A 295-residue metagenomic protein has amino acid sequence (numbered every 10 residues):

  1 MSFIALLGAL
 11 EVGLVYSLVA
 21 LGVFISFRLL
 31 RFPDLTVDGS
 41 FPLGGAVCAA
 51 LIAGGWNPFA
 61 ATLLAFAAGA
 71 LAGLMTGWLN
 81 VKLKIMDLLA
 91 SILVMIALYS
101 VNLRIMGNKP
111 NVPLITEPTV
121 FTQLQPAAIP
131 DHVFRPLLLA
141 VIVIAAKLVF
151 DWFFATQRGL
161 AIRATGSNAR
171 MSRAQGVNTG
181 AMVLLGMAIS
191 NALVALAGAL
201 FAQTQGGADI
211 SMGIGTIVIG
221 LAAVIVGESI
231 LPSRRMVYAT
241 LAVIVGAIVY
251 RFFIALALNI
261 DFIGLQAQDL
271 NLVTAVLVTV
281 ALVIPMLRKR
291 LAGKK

Functional and structural regions predicted by a protein language model:
M1-V19, V47, G55-A60, L124-P136 (+1 more regions): Membrane-interfacial amphipathic/re-entrant helices at transmembrane-helix boundaries
V12, L88-L89, P110, I115 (+5 more regions): Loop-to-transmembrane alpha-helix initiation sites
A20, G45-A49, I96-S100, L139-F150 (+4 more regions): Hydrophobic core segments of alpha-helical transmembrane domains in multi-pass membrane transport and ion-translocation
V23, W56-I96, V101, V143-I144 (+2 more regions): Alpha-helical transmembrane segments within multi-pass membrane transporters and channels
A72, D131-I217: Helix-loop-helix "hairpin" substructures at the membrane interface of multi-pass membrane proteins
D87, S91-A155, D261, L265 (+2 more regions): Transmembrane helix-bundle core of multi-pass membrane transporters and related energy-transducing complexes
S167-A181, I230, R234, Y238-L241 (+1 more regions): Cytosolic-side transmembrane-helix boundaries in multi-pass membrane proteins
V194-N271: Transmembrane alpha-helical segments in multi-pass inner-membrane proteins
